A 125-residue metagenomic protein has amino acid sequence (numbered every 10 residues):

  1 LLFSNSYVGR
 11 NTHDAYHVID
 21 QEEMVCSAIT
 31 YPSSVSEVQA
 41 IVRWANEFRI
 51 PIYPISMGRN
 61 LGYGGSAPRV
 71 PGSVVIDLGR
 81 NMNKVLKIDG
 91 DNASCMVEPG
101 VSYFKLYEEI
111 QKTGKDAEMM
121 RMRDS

Functional and structural regions predicted by a protein language model:
L1-R43, E47, R59-A93, M122-S125: N-terminal flexible segment immediately upstream of the FAD-binding catalytic core in FAD-dependent oxidoreductases
L2, R49, K112-G114: Glycine-centered loop/turn motif at secondary-structure junctions
P51-P54, E118: Short hydrophobic alpha-helical runs that function as membrane-insertion/retention elements
I55, D77, E98: Short beta-strand segments
M57-N60, S102: Ser/Thr-glycine-rich phosphate-binding loops at phosphate-binding pockets of nucleotides, nucleotide cofactors
V85-I88, V97-S125: FAD-binding subdomain of flavoenzyme oxidoreductases
